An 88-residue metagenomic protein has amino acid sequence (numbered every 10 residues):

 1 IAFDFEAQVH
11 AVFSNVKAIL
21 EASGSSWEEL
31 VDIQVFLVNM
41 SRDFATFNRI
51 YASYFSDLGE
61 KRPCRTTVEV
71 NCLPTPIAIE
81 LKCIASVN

Functional and structural regions predicted by a protein language model:
I1-N88: Short, polar/acidic, helix-capping and beta-turn segments at strand->helix junctions that line the mouths
